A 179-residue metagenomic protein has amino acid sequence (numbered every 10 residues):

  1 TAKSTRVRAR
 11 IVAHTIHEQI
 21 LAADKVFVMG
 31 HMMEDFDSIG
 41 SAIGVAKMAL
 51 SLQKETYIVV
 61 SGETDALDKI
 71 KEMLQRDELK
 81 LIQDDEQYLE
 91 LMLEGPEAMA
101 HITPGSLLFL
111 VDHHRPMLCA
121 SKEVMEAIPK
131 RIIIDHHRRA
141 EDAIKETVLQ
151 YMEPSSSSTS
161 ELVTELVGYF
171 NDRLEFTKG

Functional and structural regions predicted by a protein language model:
T1-G179: Replace "Mg2+/Mn2+-dependent" with "divalent metal-dependent
